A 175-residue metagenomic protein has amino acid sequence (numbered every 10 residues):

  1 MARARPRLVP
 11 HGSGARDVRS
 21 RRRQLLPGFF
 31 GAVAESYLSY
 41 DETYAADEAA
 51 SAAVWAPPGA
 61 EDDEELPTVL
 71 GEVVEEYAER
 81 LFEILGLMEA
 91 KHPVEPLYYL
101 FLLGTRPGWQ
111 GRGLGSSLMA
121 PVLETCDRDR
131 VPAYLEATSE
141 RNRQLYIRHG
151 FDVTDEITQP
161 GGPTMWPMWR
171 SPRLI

Functional and structural regions predicted by a protein language model:
M1-R3, F101, P121, R143-R148 (+2 more regions): N-terminal secretory/targeting leader peptides
M1-S20: Helix-loop element at the rim of GNAT/NAT acetyltransferase active sites that forms part of the acceptor-substrate
R19-E42: Active-site rim helix/loop that mediates acceptor-substrate recognition in acyltransferases
Y40-D41, A49-Q110, P160-T164: Conserved acyl-donor/pantetheine-binding loop and adjacent beta-alpha core of acyl/acetyltransferases and related
P96-Y99, T125-T138: Conserved GNAT acetyl-CoA-binding A-motif
L97-Y98, M119, F151-I175: Long, positively charged, glycine-interspersed low-complexity recognition regions
T105, G111-E124, R148: Conserved acetyl-CoA-binding loop-helix of GNAT-fold acetyltransferases
S116, R128-R130, S139-E156, P160: Conserved active-site alpha-helix within GNAT-family acetyltransferase domains
